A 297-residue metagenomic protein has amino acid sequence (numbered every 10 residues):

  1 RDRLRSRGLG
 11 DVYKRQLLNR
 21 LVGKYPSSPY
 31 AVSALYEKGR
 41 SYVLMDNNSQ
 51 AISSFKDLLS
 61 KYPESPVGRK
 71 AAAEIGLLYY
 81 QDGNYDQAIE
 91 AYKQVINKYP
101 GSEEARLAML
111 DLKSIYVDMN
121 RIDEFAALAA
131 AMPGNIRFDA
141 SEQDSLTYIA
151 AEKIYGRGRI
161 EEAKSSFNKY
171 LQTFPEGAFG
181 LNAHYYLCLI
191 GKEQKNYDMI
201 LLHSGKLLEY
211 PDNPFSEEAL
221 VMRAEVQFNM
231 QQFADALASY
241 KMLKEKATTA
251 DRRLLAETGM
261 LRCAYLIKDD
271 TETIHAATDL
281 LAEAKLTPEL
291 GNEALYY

Functional and structural regions predicted by a protein language model:
D2-Y13: Single conserved hydrophobic/aromatic residue that forms the stacking wall/gate of nucleotide- or nucleobase-binding
V22-A31, L59-R69, I96-L107, G134-Q143 (+4 more regions): Short solvent-exposed coil/turn linkers within tandem alpha-helical repeat scaffolds
